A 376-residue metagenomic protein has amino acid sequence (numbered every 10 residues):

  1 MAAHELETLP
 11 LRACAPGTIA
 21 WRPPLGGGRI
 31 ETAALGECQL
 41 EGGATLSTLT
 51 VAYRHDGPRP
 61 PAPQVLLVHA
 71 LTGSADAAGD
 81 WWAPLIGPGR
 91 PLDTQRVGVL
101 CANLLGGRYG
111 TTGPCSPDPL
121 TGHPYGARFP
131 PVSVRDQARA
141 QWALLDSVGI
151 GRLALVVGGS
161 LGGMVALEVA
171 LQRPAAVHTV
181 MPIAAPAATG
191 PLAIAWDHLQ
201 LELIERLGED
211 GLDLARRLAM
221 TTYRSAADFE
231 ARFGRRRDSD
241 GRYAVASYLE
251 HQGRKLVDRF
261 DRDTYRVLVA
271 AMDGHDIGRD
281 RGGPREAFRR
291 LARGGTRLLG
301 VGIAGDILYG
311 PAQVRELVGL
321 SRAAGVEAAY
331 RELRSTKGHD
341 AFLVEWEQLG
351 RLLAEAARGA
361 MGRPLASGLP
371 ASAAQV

Functional and structural regions predicted by a protein language model:
A2-Q64, V376: Catalytic-loop region of hydrolases
R54-D118: N-terminal cap/lid subdomain of alpha/beta-hydrolase-fold enzymes
G122-R128, R135-A154: Conserved acidic catalytic loop of the alpha/beta-hydrolase fold
R152-P191: Conserved hydrolase catalytic core segment
A176-K255: Alpha/beta-hydrolase-fold enzymes
G300-G302: Short beta-strand/loop motif that positions the catalytic acidic residue of the alpha/beta-hydrolase fold
I307-E316: Conserved alpha/beta-hydrolase "acid-adjacent" motif
R315-V376: Catalytic active-site module of serine/aspartate enzymes centered on a nucleophile-bearing elbow/loop
